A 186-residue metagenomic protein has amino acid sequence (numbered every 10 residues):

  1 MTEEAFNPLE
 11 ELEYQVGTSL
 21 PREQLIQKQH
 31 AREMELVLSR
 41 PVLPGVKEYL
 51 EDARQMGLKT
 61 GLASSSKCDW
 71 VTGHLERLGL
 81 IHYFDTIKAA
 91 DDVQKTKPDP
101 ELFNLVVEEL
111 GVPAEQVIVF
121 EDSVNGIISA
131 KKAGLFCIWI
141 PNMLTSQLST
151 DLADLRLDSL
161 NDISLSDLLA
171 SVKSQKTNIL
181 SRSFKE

Functional and structural regions predicted by a protein language model:
M1-M56: N-terminal helical cap/lid subdomain that shapes the substrate entry/recognition surface in HAD-like hydrolases
E51-Q55, K67-E186: Asp-based, Mg2+/Mn2+-dependent phosphohydrolase catalytic module
